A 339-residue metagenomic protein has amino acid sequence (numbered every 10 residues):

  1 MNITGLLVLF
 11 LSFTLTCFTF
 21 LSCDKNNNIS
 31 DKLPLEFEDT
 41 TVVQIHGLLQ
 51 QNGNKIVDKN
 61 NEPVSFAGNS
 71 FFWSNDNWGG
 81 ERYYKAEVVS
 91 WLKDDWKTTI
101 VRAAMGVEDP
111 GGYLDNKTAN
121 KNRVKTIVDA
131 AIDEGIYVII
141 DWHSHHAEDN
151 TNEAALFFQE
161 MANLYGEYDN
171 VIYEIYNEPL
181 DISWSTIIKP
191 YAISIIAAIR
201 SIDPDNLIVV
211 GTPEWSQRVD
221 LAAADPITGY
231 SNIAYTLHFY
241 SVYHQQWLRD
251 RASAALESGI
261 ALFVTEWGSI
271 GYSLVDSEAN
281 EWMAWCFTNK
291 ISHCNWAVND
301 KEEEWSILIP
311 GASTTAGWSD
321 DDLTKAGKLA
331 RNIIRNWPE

Functional and structural regions predicted by a protein language model:
M1-F10: Bacterial N-terminal signal peptides that target proteins for export
F18-S22: C-terminal motif of bacterial Sec signal peptides marking the signal peptidase cleavage site
D24-N26: Bacterial signal peptide processing site
I29-I100, K328-W337: N-terminal carbohydrate-binding accessory modules
K32-T41, D58, S65, K97 (+6 more regions): First exposed extracellular module after export/assembly in secreted or surface-exposed proteins
H46-L49, F66, W73, R82 (+6 more regions): Extracellular glycoside hydrolase catalytic/binding regions
V89-Y165, D169-V171, I175-D181: Substrate-binding cleft and catalytic face of glycoside hydrolase catalytic domains, especially the flexible beta-alpha
